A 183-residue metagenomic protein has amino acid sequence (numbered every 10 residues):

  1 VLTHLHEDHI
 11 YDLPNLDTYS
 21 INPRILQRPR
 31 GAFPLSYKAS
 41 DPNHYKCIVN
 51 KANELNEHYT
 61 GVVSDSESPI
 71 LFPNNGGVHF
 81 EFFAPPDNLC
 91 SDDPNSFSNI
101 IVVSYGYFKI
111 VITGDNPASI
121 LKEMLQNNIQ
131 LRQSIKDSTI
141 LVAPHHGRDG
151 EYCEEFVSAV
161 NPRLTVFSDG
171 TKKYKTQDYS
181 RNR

Functional and structural regions predicted by a protein language model:
V1-H79, G170-R183: Binuclear metal-dependent hydrolase catalytic cores
V1-R28, I129-R148, N161-T165: Active-site metal-binding motif and surrounding structural segment of the metallo-beta-lactamase
H4-L5, G31, P85-D87, G114-N116 (+2 more regions): Active-site metal-binding loops of divalent metal-dependent hydrolases
D12-P14, K38-S40, G114, E123 (+1 more regions): Short, solvent-exposed loop/turn and secondary-structure capping segments
E57-D137: Core dinuclear metal-dependent hydrolase active-site scaffold
G114, R132, S138-R183: Internal alpha/beta domain cores that form substrate/cofactor-binding pockets in large enzymes and binding proteins
